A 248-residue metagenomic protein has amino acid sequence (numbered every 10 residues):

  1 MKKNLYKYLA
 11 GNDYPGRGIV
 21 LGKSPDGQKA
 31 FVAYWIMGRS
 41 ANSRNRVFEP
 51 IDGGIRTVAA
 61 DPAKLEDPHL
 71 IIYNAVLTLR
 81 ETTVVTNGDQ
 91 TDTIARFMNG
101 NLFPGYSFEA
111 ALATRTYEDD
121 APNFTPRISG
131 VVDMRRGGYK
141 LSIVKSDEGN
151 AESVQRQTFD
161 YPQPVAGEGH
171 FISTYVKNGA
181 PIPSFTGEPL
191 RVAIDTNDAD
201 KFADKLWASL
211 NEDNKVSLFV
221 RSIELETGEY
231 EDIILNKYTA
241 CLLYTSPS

Functional and structural regions predicted by a protein language model:
M1-L5, L102-D119, T196-A208: Charged, amphipathic alpha-helical segments
M1-S24: Short, extreme N-terminal leader segments that mark the start of a protein/domain
G16-S24, A30-A33, N74-V76, R127-D133 (+2 more regions): Short beta-strand scaffold segments in enzyme catalytic cores
W35, S40-E81, T91-D92, F97: Conserved loop->alpha-helix
V84-N87: Active-site-proximal beta-strand elements of phosphoester/diester hydrolases
Q90-A151: Short histidine
F124-R127, V132, G138-L243: A two-mode feature
Y244-S248: Conserved small/polar residues in nucleotide/adenosyl-binding loops
